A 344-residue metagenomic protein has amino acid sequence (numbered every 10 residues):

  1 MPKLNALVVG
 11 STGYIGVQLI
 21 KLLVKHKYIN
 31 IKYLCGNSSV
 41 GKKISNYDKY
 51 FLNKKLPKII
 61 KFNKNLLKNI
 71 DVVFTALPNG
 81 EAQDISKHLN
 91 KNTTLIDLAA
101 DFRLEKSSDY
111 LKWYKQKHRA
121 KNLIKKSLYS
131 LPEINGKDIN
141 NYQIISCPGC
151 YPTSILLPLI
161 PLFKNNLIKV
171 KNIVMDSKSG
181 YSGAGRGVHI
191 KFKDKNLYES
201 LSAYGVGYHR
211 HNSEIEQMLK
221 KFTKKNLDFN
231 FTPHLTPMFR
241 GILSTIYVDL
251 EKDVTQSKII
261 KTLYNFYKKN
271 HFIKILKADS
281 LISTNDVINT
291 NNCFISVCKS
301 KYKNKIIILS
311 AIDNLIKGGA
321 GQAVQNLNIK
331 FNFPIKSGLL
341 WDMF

Functional and structural regions predicted by a protein language model:
M1-E199, Y204-V206, C298-Y302, S337 (+1 more regions): N-terminal Rossmann-like NAD(P) cofactor-binding subdomain of oxidoreductases, focused on the glycine-rich
Q18, L22, L157-P161, E214-M218 (+2 more regions): Alpha-helical scaffold segments in soluble metabolic enzymes
K25-Y28, K164-I168, H209, K220-K224 (+4 more regions): Generic secondary-structure signature for well-ordered alpha-helical cores
K91, D138, N166, K221-L227 (+2 more regions): Short, glycine- and charge-enriched coil/turn segments that flank and shape catalytic ligand pockets
S154-I155, S182-R186, M238-I242, V254-Q256: Short acidic/glycine-rich loop or secondary-structure boundary segments that cap or lie
A203-G207, L235, S283-V287: Short Gly/Pro-enriched turn/cap motifs at secondary-structure boundaries
Y208-F231, L235, F239, L243-T245: Oxyanion-binding "anion nests"
S244-F344: C-terminal active-site/capping subdomain that shapes the small-molecule cofactor and substrate pocket of enzyme
